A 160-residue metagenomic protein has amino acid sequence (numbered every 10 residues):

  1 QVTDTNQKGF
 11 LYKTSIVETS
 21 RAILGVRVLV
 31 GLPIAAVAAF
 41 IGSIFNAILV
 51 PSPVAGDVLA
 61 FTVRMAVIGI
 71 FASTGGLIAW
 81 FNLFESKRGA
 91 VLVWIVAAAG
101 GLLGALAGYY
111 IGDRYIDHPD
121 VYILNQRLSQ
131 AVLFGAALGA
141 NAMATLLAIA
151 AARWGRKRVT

Functional and structural regions predicted by a protein language model:
D4-I68: N-terminal signal-anchor transmembrane alpha-helix
G25-R27, G31, F40-S43, Y115-T160: Alpha-helical membrane-associated segments of multi-pass integral membrane proteins
V30-I34, A90-Y109: Transmembrane alpha-helical segments of multi-pass membrane proteins
A36-I44, A72-L77, G101-D113, A140-T145 (+1 more regions): Transmembrane alpha-helical segments of multi-pass membrane transport proteins and ion-pumping complexes
I48-R64, A105-A136: Interfacial non-cytosolic loop connecting adjacent transmembrane helices
V67-A90: Canonical alpha-helical transmembrane segments
